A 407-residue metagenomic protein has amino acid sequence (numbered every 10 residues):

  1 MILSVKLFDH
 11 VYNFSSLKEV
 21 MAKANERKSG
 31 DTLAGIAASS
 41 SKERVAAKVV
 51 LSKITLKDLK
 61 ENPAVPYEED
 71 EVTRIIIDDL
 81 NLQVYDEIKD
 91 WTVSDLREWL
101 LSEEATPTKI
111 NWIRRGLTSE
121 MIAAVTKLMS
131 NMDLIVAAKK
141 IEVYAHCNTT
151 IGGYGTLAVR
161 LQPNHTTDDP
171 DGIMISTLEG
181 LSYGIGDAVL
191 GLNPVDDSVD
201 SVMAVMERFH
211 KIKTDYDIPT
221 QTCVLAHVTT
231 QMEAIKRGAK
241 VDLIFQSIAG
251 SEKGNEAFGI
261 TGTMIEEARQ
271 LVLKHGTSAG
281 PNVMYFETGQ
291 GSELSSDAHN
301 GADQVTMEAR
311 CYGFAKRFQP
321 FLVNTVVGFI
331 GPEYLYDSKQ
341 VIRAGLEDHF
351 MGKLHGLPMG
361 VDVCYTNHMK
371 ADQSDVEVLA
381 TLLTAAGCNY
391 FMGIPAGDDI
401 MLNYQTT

Functional and structural regions predicted by a protein language model:
I2-M174, S182, V189-T407: Anaerobic metallocofactor- and corrinoid-dependent redox/one-carbon enzyme cores, especially those from methanogenesis
